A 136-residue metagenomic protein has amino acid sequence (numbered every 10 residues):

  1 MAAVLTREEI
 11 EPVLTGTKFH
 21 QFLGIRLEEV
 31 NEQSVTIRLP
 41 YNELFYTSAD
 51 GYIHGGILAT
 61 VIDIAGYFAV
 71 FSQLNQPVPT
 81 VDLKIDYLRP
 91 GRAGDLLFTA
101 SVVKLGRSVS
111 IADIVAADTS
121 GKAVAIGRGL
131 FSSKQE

Functional and structural regions predicted by a protein language model:
M1-E136: Terminal targeting signals and extreme-terminal segments of soluble enzymes
